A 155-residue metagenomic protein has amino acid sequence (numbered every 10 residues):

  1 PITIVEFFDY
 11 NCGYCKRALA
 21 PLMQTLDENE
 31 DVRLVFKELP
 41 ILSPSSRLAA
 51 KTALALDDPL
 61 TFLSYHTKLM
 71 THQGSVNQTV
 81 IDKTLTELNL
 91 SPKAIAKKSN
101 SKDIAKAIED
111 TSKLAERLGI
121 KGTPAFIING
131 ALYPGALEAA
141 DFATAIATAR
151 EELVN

Functional and structural regions predicted by a protein language model:
T3-T86, S91-A96, E116-K121, E152-N155: Structural alpha/beta surface segment adjacent to cysteine/selenocysteine redox centers across thiol/disulfide enzymes
K83-N155: C-terminal cap of thioredoxin/glutaredoxin-like
